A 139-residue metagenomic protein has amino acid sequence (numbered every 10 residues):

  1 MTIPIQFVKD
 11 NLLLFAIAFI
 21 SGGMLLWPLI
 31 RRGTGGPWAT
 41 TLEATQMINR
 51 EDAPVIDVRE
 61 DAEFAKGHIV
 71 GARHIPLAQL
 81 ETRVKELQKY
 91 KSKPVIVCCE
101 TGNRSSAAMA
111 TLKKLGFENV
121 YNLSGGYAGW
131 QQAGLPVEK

Functional and structural regions predicted by a protein language model:
M1-A53, D61-P94, N103-K139: Rhodanese-like catalytic fold shared by cysteine-dependent sulfurtransferases and DSP/PTP-type phosphatases
I56: Active-site flanking residues adjacent to catalytic metal/cofactor-binding acidic residues
C98: Short, surface-exposed ligand- or partner-binding patches at beta-edge/loop junctions that are enriched in aromatics
